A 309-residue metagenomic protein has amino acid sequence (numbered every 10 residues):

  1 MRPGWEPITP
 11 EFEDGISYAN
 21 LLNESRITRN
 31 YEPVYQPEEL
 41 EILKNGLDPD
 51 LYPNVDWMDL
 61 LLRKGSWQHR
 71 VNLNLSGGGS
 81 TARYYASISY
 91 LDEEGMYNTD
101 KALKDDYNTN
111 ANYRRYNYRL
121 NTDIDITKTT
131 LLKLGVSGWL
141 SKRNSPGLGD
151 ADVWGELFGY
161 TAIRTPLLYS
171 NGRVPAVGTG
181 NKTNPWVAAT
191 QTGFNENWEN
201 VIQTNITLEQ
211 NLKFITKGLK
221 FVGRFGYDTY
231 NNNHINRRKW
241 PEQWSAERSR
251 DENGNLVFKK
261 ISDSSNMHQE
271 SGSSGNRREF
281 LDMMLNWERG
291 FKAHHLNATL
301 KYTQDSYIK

Functional and structural regions predicted by a protein language model:
M1-I202, T207-K213: Membrane-proximal, glycine/serine-rich, low-complexity loop/turn segments characteristic of large bacterial
S89-R115, R119, S145-D152, L168 (+2 more regions): Small-side-chain secondary-structure face that scaffolds active or pore-lining regions
